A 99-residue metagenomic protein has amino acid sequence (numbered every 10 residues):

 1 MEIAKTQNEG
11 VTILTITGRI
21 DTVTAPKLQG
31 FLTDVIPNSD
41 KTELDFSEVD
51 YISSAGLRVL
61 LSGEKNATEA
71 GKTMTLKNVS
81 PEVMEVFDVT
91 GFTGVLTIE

Functional and structural regions predicted by a protein language model:
A4-Q29, S47: STAS-typified acidic loop motif
T22-V95: Amphipathic alpha-helical interaction surfaces in cytosolic regulatory modules
T97-E99: Short acidic-hydrophobic, aromatic-tinged amphipathic segments that line or gate anion-handling sites
